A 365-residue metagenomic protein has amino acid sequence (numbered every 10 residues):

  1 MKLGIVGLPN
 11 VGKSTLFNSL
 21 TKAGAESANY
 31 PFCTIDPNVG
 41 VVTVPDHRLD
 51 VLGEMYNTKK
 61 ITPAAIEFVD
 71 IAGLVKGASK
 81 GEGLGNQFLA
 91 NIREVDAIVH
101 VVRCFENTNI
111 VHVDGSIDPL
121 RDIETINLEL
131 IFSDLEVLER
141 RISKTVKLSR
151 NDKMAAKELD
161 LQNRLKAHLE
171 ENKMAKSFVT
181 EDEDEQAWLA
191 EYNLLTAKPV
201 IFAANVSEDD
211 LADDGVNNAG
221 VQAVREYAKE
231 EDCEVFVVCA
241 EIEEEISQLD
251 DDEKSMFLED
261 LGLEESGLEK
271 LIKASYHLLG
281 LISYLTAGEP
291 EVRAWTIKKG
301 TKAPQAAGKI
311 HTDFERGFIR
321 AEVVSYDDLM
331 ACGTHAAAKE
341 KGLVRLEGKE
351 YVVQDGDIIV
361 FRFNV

Functional and structural regions predicted by a protein language model:
M1-V111, E139-R140: Conserved G1/Walker A P-loop phosphate-binding module
K2-V6, F17, K144-V352, I359 (+1 more regions): C-terminal-of-GTPase-core extension/linker across diverse P-loop GTPases
P9, I131-D134, N193: Flexible interhelical turns and helix-capping residues at alpha-helix boundaries within structured domains
G12-F17, P45-N57, G85-N109, R121-L130 (+4 more regions): Phosphate-binding glycine-rich loops and adjacent basic patches that engage nucleotide phosphates, nucleic-acid
K22, E54, A90, L128 (+2 more regions): Short, intrinsically disordered, mixed-charge
A23-P31, N38-G40, R48-V51, K80 (+10 more regions): Glycine-rich, flexible loop/turn motifs
F32, D46-L49, T62-F68, E82-D96 (+9 more regions): Amphipathic alpha-helical transducer elements in NTP-driven molecular machines
G40-P45, A72-E82, R93-A155, H168-D182 (+1 more regions): Conserved Switch II/interswitch segment of TRAFAC-class P-loop GTPases
